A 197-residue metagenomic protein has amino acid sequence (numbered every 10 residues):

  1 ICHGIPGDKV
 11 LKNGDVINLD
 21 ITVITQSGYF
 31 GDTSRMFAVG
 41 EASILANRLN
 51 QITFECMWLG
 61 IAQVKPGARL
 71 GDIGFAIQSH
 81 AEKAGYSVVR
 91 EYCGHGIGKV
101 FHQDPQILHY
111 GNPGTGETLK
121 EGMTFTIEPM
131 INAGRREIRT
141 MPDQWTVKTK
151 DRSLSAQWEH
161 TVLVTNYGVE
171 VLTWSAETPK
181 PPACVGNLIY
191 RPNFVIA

Functional and structural regions predicted by a protein language model:
I1-A197: Active-site neighborhoods and metal-handling regions in enzymes and metal-associated proteins
